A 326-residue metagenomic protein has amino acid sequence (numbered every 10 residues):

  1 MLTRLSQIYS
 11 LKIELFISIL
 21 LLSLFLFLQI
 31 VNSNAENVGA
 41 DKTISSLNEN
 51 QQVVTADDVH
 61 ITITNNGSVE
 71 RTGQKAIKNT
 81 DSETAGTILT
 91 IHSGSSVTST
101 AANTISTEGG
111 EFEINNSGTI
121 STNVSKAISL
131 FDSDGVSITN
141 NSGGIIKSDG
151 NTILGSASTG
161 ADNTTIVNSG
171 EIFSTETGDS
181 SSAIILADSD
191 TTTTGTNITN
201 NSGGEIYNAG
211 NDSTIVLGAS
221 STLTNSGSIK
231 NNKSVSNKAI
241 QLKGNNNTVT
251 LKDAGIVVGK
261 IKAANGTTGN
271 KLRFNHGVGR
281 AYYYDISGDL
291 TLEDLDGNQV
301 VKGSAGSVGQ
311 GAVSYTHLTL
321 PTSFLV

Functional and structural regions predicted by a protein language model:
L2-L5, S10-L318, S323: Long, low-complexity, polar and repeat-rich extracellular regions of very large Gram-negative surface proteins
